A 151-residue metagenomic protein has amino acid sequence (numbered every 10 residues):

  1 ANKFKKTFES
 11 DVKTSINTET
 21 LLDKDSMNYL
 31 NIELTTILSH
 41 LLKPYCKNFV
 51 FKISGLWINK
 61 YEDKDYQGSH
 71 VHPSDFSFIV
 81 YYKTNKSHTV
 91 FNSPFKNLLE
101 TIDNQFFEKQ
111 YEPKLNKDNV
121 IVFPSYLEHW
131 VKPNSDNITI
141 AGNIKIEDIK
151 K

Functional and structural regions predicted by a protein language model:
A1-F49, W57, K64-Y66: Non-heme Fe(II)/2-oxoglutarate
S10-V12, K145-I149: Localized sequence-composition bias
G55-V122, W130-K132, I138, E147-I149: Catalytic core of non-heme Fe(II) oxygenases with the double-stranded beta-helix
A141: Active-site-flanking beta-strand signature of metal-NTP-handling nucleotidyl enzymes and homologous cyclase-like
